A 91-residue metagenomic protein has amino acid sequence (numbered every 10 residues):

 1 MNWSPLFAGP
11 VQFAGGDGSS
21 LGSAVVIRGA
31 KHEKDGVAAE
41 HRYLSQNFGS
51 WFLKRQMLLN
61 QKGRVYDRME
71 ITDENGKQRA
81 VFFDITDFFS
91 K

Functional and structural regions predicted by a protein language model:
M1-R42: N-terminal trafficking/processing presequences and adjacent post-cleavage segments of proteins routed to secretion
G22-V26, W51, V65: Generic, low-specificity signal for short hydrophobic/alpha-helical stretches with a mild N-terminal bias, encompassing
Q46-R55: Charged, amphipathic alpha-helical segments
Q56-K91: Short, compact, well-ordered microdomains
